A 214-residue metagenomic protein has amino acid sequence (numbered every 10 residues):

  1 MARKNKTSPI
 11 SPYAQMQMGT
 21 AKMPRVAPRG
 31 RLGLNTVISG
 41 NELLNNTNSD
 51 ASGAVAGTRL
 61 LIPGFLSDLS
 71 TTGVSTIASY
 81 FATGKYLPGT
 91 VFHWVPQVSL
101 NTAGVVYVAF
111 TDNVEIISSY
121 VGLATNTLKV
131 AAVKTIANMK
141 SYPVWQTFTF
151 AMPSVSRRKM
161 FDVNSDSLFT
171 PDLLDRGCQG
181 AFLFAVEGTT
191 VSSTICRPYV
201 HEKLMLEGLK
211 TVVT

Functional and structural regions predicted by a protein language model:
M1-T214: Capsid-like jelly-roll
